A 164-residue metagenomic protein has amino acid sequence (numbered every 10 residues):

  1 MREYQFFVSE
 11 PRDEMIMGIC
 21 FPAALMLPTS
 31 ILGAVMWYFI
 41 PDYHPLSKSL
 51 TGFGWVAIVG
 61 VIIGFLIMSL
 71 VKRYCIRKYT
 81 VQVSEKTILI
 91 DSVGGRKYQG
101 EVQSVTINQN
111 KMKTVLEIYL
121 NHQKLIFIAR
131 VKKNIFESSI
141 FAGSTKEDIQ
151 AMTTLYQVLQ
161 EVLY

Functional and structural regions predicted by a protein language model:
M1, Q82-V83, N108-M112: Short, ordered beta-strand-loop transition motifs
M1-F6, C75-Y79, F136-I140, S144: A composition-biased, non-transmembrane "mature-region" signal
M1-S47: N-terminal membrane-targeting/pre-transmembrane regions
Y4-V8, K97-G100, L125-K133: Generic detection of short hydrophobic beta-strand segments and adjacent strand-loop junctions
L27-P28, T51-L70, E147: Canonical hydrophobic alpha-helical transmembrane segment
I63-G100: Conserved beta-hairpin
D91-I126: Acidic, Ser/Thr-rich low-complexity segments on the non-lumenal side of membrane proteins
V115-Y164: A membrane-cytosol interface segment of integral membrane proteins
